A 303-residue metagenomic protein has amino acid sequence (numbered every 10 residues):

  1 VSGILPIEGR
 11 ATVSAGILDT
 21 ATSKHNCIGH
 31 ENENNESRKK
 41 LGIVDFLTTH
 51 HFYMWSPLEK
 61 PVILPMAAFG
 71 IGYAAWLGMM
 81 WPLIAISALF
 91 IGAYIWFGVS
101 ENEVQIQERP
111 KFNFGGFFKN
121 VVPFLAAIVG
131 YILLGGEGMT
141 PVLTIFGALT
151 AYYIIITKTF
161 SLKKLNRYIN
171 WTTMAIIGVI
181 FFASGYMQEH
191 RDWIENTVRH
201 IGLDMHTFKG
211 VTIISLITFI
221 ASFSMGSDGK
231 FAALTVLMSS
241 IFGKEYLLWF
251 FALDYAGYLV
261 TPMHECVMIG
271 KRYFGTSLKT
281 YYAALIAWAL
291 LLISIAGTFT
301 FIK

Functional and structural regions predicted by a protein language model:
V1-T20, D204-Y258: Hydrophobic alpha-helical transmembrane segments of multi-pass integral membrane proteins, predominantly secondary
G3, I43-H51, M80-A85, F182 (+4 more regions): Transmembrane helix-bundle signature of multi-pass membrane transporters/permeases
E8-H25, G92-E101, V260-H264: Membrane-water interface of transmembrane alpha-helices
N26-F118, Y246, C266-K303: Membrane-core helix-loop-helix motifs of multi-pass transport proteins
E59, A126-G135, V179-T197, G243-A252 (+1 more regions): Hydrophobic alpha-helical transmembrane segments in multi-pass integral membrane proteins
P65-A75, G135-M139, E189-M205: Membrane-interface helix termini and inter-helical loops of multi-pass transporters
G78-D192: Hydrophobic transmembrane alpha-helices of multi-pass small-molecule transporters
M79-S87, M139-L149, T197-K209, L248-T261: Structural signature of hydrophobic alpha-helical transmembrane segments
